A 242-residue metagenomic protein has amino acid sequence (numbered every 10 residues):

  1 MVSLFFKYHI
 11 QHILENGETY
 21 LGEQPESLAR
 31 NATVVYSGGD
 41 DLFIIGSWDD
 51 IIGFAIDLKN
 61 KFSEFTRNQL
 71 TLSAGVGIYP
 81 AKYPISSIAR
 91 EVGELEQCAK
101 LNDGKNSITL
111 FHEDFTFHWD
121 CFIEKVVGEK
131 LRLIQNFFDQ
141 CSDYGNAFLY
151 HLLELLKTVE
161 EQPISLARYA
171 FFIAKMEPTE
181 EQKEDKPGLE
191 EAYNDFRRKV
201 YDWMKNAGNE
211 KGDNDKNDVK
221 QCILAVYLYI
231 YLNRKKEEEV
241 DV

Functional and structural regions predicted by a protein language model:
M1-V242: Charged, helix-rich terminal subdomains or tails
